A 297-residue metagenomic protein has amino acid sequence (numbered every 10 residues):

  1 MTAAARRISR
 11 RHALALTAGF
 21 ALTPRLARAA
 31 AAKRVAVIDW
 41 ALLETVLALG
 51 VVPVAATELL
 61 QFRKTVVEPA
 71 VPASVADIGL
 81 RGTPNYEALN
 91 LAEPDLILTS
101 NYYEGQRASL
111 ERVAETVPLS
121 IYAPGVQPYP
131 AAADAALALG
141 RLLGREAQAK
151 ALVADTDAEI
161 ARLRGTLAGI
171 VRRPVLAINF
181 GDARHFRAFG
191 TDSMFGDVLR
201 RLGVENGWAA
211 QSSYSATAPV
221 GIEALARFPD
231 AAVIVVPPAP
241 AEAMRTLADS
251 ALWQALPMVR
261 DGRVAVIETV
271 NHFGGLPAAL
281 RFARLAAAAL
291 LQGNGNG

Functional and structural regions predicted by a protein language model:
T2-A29: N-terminal export signals
R34, D134, D230-G297: Structured C-terminal subdomain patch of bacterial secreted/periplasmic proteins
R34, E115-G181, W208, H272 (+1 more regions): Extracytoplasmic substrate-binding proteins
R34, W40-A88, A92: A short, structured surface patch at a secondary-structure boundary
Q61, T191-A216: Alpha-helical, coiled-coil/dimerization segments enriched in small aliphatic residues
I78-Y86, S212-I222: Short helix-initiation/N-cap motifs at beta->coil->alpha
E93-T99, D230-A231: Proline-aspartate-enriched helix->loop->beta-strand connector
R187, T217-V236: Ligand-binding pocket segment of bilobal, Venus flytrap-like solute-binding proteins
